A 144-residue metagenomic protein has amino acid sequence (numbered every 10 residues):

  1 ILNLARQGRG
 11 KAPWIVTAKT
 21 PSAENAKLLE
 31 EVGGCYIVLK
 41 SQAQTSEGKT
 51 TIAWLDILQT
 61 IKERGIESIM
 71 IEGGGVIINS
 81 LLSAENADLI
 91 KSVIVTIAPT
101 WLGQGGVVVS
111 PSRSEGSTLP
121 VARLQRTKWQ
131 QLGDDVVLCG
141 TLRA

Functional and structural regions predicted by a protein language model:
I1-A144: Enzymes that bind and transform nitrogen-containing heteroaromatic metabolites
